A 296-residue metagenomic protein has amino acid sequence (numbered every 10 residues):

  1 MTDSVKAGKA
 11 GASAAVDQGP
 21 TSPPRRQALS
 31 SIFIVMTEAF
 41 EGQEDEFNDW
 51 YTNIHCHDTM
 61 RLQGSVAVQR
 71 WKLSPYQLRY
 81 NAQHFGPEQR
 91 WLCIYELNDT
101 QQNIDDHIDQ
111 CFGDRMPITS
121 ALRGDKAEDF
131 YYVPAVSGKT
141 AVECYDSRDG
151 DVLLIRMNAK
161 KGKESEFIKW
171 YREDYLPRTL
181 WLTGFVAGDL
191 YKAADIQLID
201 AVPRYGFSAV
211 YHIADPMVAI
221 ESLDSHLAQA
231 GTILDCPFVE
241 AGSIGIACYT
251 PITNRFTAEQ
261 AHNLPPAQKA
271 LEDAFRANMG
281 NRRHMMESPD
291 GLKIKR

Functional and structural regions predicted by a protein language model:
T2-R296: Macromolecular interaction modules
